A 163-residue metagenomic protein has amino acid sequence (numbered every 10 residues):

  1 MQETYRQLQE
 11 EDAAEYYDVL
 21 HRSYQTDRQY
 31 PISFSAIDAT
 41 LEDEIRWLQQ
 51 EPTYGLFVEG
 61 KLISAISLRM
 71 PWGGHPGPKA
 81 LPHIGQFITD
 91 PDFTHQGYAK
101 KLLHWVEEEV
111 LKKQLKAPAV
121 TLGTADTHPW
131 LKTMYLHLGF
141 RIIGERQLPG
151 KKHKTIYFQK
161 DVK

Functional and structural regions predicted by a protein language model:
E3-D18: A short beta-loop-alpha structural element at the N-terminal edge of CoA-dependent acyl/N-acetyltransferase catalytic
E10-E11, H21-D92, L103-W105, E109 (+2 more regions): Acetyl-CoA-dependent GNAT
E51, H153-F158: Short hydrophobic/aromatic beta-strand or adjacent loop that forms the aromatic wall/cage of a ligand/substrate-binding
F57-E59, Q159-V162: Active-site beta-strand termini and strand-to-loop segments that position acidic
D90-D92, Q96, T127: Active-site acidic-Proline motif in GNAT/NAT acetyltransferases
K100, K116, D126-G144: Conserved active-site alpha-helix within GNAT-family acetyltransferase domains
V106, V120-K132, L148-H153: Conserved beta-strand-loop-alpha-helix junction that forms the acyl-donor binding cleft
